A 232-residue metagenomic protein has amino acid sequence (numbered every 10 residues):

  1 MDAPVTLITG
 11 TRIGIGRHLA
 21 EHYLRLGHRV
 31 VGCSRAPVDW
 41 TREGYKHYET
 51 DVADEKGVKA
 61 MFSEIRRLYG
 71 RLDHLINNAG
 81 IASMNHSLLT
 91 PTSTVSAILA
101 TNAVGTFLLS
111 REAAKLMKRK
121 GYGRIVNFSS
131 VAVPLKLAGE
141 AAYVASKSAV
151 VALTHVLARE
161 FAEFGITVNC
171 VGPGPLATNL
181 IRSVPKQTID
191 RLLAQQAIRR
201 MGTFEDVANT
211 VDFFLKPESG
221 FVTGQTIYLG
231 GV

Functional and structural regions predicted by a protein language model:
R12-I13: Conserved glycine-rich cofactor-binding loop
H86-S96, I181, L192: Substrate-binding pocket helix/loop in short-chain dehydrogenase/reductase
L88, L135-A141, E163-F164, R199 (+1 more regions): Active-site loop immediately N-terminal to the catalytic Tyr-X3-Lys motif of short-chain dehydrogenase/reductase
F107-S110, Y122, R200-L229: C-terminal substrate-recognition "lid" of short-chain dehydrogenase/reductases
S110, S146, T154: Active-site helix of classical SDR
K115, R159-E163, G220: Alpha-helical segment proximal to the catalytic Tyr-Lys
S130: Residue(s) in the substrate-gating loop at a strand-loop-helix junction that position the organic substrate next
